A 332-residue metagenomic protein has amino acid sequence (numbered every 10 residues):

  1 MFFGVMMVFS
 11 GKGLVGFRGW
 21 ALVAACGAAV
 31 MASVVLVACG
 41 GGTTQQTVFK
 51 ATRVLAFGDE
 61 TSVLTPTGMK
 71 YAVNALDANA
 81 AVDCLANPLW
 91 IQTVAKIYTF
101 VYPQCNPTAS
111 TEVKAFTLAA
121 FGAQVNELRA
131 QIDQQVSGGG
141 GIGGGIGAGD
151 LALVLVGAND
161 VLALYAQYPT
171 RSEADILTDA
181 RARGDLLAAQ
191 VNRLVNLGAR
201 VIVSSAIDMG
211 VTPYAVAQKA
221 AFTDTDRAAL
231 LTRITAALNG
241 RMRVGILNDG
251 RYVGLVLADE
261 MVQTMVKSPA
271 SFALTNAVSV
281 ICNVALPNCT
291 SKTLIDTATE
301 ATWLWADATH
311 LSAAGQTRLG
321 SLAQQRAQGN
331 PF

Functional and structural regions predicted by a protein language model:
M1-R18: N-terminal secretory signal peptides that target proteins for export/translocation
F2, C39-F332: Conserved active-site regions of diverse hydrolases
K12-G13, A32, D296-A298: Intrinsically disordered, low-complexity regions enriched in Ser/Pro/Gly/Gln/His and often acidic
F17-V30: Sec-dependent N-terminal signal peptides
